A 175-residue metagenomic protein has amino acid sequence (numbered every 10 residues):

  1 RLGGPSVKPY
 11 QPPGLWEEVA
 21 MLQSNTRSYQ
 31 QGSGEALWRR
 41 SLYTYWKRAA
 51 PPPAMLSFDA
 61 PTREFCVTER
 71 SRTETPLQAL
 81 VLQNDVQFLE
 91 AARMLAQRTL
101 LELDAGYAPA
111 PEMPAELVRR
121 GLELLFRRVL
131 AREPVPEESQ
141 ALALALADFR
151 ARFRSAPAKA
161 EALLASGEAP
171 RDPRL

Functional and structural regions predicted by a protein language model:
R1-L124, D172-L175: An acidic, gly/pro-interrupted, aromatic-rich
G106-L175: C-terminal structured "cap/appendage" subdomains that terminate the fold
